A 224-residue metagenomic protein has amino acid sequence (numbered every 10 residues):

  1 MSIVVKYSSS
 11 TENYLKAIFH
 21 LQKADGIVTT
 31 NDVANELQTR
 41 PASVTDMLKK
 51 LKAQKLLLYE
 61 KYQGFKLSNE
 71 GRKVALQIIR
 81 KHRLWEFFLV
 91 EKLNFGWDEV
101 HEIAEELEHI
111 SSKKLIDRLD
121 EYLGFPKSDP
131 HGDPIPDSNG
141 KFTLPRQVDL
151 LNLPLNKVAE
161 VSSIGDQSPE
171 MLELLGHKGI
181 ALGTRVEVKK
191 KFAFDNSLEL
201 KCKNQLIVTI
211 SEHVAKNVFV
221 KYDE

Functional and structural regions predicted by a protein language model:
M1-E36: Extreme N-terminal segment that seeds HTH/winged-HTH DNA-binding domains in transcriptional regulators
N35, K52-A53: Alpha-helical residues within the helix-turn-helix
L48-K49: Short, hydrophobic-biased segments on the C-terminal half of alpha helices that form "recognition helices"
A53-E60: A short, conserved structural fragment
Q63-H82: Basic, amphipathic "hinge/linker" alpha-helix immediately C-terminal to the N-terminal HTH DNA-binding motif
E108-V214: Mid-protein regulatory/catalytic core that forms ligand/cofactor-binding pockets and protein-protein interaction
